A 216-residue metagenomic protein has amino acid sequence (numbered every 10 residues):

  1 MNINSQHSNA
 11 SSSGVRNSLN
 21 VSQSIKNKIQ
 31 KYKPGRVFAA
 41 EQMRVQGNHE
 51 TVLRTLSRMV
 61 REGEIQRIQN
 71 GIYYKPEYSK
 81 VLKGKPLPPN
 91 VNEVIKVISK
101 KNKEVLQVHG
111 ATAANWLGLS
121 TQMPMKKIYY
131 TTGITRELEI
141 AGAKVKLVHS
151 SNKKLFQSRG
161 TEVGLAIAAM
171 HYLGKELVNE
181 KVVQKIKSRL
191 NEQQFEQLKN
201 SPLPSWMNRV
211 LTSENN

Functional and structural regions predicted by a protein language model:
M1-S18, S213-N216: Intrinsically disordered, low-complexity and often Lys/Arg-enriched segments
R16-V97: Short beta-edge/loop segments at beta->alpha junctions of small alpha/beta modules that act as binding/recognition
V52, H109-G110, E162: Amphipathic alpha-helical interface surfaces
I68-G71, N102-K144: Short gly/ser-rich loop at a beta-strand->alpha-helix junction or flexible surface loop bordering the NTP-binding
Y74, V145-V148: Long, compositionally biased
V97-I98, E104, H109-T112, A168-L177: Positively charged, aromatic-accented nucleic-acid-binding surfaces
H149-N216: Hydrophobic alpha-helical interaction segments
